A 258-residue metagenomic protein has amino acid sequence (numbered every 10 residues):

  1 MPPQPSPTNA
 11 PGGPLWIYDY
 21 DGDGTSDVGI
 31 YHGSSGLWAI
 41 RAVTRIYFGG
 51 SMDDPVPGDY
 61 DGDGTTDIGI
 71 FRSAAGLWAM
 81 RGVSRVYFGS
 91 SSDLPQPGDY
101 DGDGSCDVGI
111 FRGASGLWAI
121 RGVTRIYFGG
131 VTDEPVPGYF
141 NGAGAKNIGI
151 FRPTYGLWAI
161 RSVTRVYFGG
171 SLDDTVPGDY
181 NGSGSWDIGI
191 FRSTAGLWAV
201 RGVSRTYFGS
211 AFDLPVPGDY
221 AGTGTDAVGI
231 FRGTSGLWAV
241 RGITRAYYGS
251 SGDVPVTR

Functional and structural regions predicted by a protein language model:
M1-P11: Sec-dependent, cleavable N-terminal signal peptides
A10-R258: Trp/Gly-enriched beta-strand/coil motifs that build multi-repeat beta-propeller-like domains and related W-rich binding
